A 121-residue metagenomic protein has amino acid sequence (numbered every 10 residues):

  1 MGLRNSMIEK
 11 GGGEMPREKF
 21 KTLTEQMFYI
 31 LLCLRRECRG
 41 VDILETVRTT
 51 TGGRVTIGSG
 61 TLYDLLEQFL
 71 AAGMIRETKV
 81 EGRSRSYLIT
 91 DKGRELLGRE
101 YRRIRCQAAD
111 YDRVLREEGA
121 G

Functional and structural regions predicted by a protein language model:
M1-P16, Y87: A positively charged, amphipathic N-terminal helix/segment that binds anionic biomolecules
G2-R4, K10, G98-G121: Amphipathic alpha-helical dimerization/coiled-coil segments that flank or bridge DNA-binding/regulatory modules
R17-T61: N-terminal helix-turn-helix DNA-binding core of bacterial DNA-binding proteins
T61-L62, G93: Helical "lid/switch" subdomain of P-loop NTPase nucleotide-binding domains
Y63-Q68: Short, hydrophobic-biased segments on the C-terminal half of alpha helices that form "recognition helices"
G73: Glycine-centered, phosphate/nucleic-acid-interacting loop/turn motifs that mediate DNA/RNA or nucleotide
E77: Short beta-strand "wing" residues that participate in macromolecule-binding interfaces
E81-Y101: Basic, amphipathic "hinge/linker" alpha-helix immediately C-terminal to the N-terminal HTH DNA-binding motif
